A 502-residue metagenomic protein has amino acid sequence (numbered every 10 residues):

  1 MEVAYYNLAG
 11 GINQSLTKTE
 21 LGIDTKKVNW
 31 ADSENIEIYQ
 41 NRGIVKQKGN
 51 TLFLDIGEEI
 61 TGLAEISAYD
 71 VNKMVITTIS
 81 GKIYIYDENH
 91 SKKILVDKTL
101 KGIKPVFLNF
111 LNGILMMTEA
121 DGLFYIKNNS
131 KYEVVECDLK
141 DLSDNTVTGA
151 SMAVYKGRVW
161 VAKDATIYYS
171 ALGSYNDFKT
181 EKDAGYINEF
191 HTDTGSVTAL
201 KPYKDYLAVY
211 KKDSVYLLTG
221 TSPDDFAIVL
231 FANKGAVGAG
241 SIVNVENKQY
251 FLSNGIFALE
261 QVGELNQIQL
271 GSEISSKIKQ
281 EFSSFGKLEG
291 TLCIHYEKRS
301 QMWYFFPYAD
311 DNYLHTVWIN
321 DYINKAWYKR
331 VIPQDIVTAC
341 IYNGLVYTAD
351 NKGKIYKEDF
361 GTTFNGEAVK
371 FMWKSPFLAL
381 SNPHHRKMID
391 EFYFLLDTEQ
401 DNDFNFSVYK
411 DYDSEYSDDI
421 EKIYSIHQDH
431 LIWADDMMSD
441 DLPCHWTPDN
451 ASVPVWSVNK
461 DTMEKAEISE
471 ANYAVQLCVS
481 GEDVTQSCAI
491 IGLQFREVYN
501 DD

Functional and structural regions predicted by a protein language model:
M1-H90, L100-N109, N233-K248, S253-G255 (+1 more regions): Beta-sheet repeat architectures centered on beta-propellers
N50-I60, K93, D97-G102, E133-T291 (+1 more regions): Beta-propeller and closely related beta-pinwheel folds
L63, L123-F124, V134-V135, M152 (+4 more regions): Generic beta-strand hydrophobic packing signal
S80, E88, E119-A120, D164 (+1 more regions): Short strand-coil-strand connectors
I94-V96, L115, C137-L142, I420-I426 (+1 more regions): Extended hydrophobic/Leu-rich segments
P105-L139: Hydrophobic or amphipathic alpha-helical targeting/insertion segments
G113-L115, A120-Y125, T146-V159, C293-H295 (+2 more regions): A short, charged
T118, K163, K211, Y393-L396 (+1 more regions): Short beta-strand/turn micro-motifs composed of small residues that flank or help shape donor/cofactor-binding pockets
